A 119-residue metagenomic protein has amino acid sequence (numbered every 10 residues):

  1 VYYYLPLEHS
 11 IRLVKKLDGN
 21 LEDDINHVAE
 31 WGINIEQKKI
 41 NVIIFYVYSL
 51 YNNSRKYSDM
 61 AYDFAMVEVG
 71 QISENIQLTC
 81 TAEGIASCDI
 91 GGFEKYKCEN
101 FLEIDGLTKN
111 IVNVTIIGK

Functional and structural regions predicted by a protein language model:
V1-K119: Acidic, surface-exposed loops and disordered segments
